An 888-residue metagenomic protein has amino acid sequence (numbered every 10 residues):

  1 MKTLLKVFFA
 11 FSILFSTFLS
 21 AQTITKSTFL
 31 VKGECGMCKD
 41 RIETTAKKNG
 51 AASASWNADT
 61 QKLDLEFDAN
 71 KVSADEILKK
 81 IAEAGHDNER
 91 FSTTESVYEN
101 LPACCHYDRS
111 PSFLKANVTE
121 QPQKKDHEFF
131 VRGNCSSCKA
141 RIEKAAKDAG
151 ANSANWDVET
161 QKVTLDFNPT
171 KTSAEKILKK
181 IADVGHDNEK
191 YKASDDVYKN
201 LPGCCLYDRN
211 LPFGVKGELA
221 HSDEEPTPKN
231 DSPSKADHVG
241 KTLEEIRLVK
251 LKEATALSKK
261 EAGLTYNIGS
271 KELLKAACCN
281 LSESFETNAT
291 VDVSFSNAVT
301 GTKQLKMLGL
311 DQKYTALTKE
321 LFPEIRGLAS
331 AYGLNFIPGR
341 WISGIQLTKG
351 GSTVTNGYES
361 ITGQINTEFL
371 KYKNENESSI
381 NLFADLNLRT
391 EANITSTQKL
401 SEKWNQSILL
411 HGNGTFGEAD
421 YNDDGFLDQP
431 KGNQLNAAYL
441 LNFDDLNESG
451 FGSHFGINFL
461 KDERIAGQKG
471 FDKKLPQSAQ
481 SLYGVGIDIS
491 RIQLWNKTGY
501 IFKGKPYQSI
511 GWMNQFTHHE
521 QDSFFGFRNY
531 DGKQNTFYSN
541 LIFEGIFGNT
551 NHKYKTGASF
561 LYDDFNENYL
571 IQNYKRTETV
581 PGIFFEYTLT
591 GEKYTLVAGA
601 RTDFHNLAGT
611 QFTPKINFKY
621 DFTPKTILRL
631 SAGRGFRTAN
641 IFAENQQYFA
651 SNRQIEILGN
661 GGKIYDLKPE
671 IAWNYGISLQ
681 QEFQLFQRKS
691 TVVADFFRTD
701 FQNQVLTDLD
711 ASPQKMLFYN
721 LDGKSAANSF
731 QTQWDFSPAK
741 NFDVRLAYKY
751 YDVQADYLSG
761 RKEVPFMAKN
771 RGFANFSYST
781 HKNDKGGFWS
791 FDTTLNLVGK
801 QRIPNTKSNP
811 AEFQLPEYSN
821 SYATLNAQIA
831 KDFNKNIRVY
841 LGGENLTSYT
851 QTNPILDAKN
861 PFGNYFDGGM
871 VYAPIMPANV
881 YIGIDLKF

Functional and structural regions predicted by a protein language model:
E224-L274, Q312: Short, acidic, small-residue-rich periplasmic hinge/interaction motif at the N-terminus of Gram-negative outer-membrane
S282-P323: Extracytoplasmic beta-strand/coil segments of soluble accessory domains associated with Gram-negative outer-membrane
N288, F336-E377, K887: A beta-strand signature from Gram-negative outer-membrane beta-barrel systems, especially the internal plug domain
Q304, F322-K349, A437: Short acidic/polar hinge/loop motifs at secondary-structure boundaries that mediate gating or recognition
T415-N436, N442-Y507, F516-Q534: Flexible loop and strand-edge segments within Gram-negative outer membrane beta-barrel domains
G511-S523, R629, Y665-N720, A726: Membrane-embedded beta-barrel scaffold of Gram-negative outer-membrane proteins
F696-D700, N720-I803: Gram-negative outer-membrane beta-barrel transporters
L797-T806, A830-F888: C-terminal beta-signal and adjacent terminal beta-strands/loops of Gram-negative outer-membrane beta-barrel proteins
